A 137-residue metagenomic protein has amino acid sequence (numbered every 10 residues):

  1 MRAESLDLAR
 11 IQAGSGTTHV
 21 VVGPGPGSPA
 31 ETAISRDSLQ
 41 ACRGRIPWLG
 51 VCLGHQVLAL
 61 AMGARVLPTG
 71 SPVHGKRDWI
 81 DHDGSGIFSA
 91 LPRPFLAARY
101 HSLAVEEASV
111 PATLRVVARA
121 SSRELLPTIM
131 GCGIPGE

Functional and structural regions predicted by a protein language model:
M1-L6, P29, D78-H82, A97-H101 (+1 more regions): Short gly/ser/thr-rich secondary-structure transition/capping motifs
E4-S5, G54, P72, L103 (+2 more regions): Short, solvent-exposed coil/turn elements at secondary-structure transition points
L6-T17: Short amphipathic alpha-helix with an adjacent loop that forms part of the alpha/beta core around
A9-R10, K76-R77, P127: Short secondary-structure boundary/hinge segments and terminal tails
I11, A61, W79, S109-V110: Short, well-ordered secondary-structure micro-motifs
A13, R65-P68, E124: Short intrinsically disordered, low-complexity segments
T18-A90, P94-L96: Cysteine-nucleophile active-site neighborhood
G84-G136: Catalytic beta-strand/loop cores that center a nucleophilic Ser/Cys/Thr and support acyl-enzyme chemistry
